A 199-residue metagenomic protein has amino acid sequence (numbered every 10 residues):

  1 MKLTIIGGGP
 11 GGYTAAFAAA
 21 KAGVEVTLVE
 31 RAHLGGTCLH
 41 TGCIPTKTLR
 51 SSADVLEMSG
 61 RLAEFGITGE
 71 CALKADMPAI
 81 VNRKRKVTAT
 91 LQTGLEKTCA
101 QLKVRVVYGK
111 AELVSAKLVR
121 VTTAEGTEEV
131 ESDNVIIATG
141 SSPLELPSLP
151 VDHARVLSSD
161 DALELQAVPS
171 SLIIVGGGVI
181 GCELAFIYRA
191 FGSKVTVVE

Functional and structural regions predicted by a protein language model:
K2-T27, G181-A190: N-terminal Rossmann-like FAD-binding beta1-loop-alpha1 element of flavoenzymes
I6-G7, V29, I137, V175-G176: Conserved N-terminal Rossmann-fold NAD(P)-binding element of oxidoreductases
G9, K110-E112, G178: Conserved acidic residues
F17-V24, V29-V168: Glycine-rich flavin
Q166-E199: Rossmann-like NAD(P)H-binding beta-loop-alpha module
